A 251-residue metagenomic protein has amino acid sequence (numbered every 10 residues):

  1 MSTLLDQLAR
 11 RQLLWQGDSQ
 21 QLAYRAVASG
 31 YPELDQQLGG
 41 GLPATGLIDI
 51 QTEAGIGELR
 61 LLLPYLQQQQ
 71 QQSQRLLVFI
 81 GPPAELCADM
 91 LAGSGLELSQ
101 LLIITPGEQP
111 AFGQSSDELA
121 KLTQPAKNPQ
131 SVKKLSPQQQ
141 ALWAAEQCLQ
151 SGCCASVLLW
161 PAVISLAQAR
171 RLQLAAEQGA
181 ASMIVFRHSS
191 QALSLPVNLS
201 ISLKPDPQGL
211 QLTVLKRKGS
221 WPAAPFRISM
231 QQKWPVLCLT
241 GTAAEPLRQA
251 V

Functional and structural regions predicted by a protein language model:
M1-P83, A88-S99, Q109-Q140, S220-P222 (+2 more regions): Detector for small/aliphatic-rich hydrophobic stretches
L34, I50, L101, V157 (+2 more regions): Conserved RecA-like P-loop NTPase ATPase core
L47-D49, I103, M183, S200: Conserved beta-strand scaffold positions in the cores of enzyme catalytic domains, especially in NTP/NDP-utilizing
I80, I104, I184-H188: Generic beta-sheet signal
P83-E85, E108-Q109, V163-S165, S190-A192 (+1 more regions): Conserved nucleotide-binding/hydrolysis micro-motifs of P-loop NTPases
L98-I104, A180: Short hydrophobic/aromatic-enriched beta-strand-loop microsegments
L119-L122, V132-S202: P-loop NTPase motor core
M183-A250: Phosphate-binding/switch region of NTP-binding enzymes
